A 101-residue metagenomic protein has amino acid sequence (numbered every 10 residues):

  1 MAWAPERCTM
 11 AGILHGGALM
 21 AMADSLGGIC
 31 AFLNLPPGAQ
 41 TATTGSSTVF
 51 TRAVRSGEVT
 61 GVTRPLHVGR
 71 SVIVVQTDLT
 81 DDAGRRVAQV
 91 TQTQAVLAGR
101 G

Functional and structural regions predicted by a protein language model:
M1-L14: Catalytic strand-loop segment that frames the active site of acyl-thioester-processing enzymes
M1-W3, F50, V96: Hydrophobic residues in beta-strands and at strand termini
E6-R7, G28, T43, S47 (+1 more regions): Preference for short coil/turn "hinge" residues that link or interrupt alpha-helices
A11, H15-G16, G27, T44 (+2 more regions): Short glycine-rich loop/turn motifs that provide flexible caps or phosphate-binding loops at active sites
L14-Q40: Active-site helix/loop of acyl-thioester processing domains in fatty-acid/polyketide metabolism, spanning hotdog-fold
L19-M22, A42, S47, S71 (+2 more regions): Residue-level recognition of specific faces of alpha-helices
C30-T60, P65: Hydrophobic beta-strand-centered segment that forms part of the acyl-chain substrate-binding groove
A53-G101: HotDog/MaoC-like acyl-thioester-processing domains
